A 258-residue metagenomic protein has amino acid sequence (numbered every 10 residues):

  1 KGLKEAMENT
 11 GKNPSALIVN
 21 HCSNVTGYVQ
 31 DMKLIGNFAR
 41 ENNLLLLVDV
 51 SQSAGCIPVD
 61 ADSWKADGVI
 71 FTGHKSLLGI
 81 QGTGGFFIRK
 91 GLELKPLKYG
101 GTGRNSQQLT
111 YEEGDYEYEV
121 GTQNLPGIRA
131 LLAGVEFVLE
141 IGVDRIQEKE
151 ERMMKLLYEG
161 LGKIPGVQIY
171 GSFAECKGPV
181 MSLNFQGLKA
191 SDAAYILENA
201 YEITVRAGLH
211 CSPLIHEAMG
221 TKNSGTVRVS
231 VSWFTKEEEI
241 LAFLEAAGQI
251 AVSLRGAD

Functional and structural regions predicted by a protein language model:
K1-D258: Pyridoxal 5′-phosphate
